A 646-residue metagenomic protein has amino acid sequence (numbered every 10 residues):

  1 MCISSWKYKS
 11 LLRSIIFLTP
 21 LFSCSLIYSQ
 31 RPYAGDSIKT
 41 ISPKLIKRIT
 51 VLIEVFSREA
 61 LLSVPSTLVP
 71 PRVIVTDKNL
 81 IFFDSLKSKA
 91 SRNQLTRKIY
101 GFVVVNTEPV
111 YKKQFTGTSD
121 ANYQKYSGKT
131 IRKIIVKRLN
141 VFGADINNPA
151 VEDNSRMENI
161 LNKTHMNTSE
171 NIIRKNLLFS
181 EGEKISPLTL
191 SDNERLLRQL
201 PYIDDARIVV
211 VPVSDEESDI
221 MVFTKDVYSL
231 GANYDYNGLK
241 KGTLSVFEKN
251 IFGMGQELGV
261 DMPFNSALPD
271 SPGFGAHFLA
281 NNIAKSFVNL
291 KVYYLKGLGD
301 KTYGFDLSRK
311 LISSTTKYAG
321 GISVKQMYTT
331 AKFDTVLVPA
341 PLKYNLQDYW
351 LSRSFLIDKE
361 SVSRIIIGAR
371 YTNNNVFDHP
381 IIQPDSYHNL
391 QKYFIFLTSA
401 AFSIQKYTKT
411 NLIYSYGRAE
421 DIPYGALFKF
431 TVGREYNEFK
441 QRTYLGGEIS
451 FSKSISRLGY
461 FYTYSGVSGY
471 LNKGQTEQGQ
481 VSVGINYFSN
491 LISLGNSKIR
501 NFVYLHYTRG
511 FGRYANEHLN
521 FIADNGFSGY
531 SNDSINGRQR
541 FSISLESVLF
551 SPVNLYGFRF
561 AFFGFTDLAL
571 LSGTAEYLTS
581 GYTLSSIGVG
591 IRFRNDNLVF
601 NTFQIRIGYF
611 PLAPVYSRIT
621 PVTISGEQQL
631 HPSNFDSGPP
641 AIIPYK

Functional and structural regions predicted by a protein language model:
C2-Y8, L26-T476, Y487-K646: Immediate N-terminus of the mature polypeptide
S14-S23: Bacterial N-terminal signal peptides
